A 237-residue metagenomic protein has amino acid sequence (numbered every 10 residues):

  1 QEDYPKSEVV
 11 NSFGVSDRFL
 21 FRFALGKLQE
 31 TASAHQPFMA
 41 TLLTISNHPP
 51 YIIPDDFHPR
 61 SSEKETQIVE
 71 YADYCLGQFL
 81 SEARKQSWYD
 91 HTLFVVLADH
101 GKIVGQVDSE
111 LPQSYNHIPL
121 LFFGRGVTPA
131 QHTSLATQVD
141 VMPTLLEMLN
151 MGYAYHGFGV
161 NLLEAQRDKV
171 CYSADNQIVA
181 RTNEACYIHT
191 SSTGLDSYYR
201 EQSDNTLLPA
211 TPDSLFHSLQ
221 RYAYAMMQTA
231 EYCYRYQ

Functional and structural regions predicted by a protein language model:
Q1-Q237: Solvent-exposed soluble domains appended to multi-pass membrane proteins
